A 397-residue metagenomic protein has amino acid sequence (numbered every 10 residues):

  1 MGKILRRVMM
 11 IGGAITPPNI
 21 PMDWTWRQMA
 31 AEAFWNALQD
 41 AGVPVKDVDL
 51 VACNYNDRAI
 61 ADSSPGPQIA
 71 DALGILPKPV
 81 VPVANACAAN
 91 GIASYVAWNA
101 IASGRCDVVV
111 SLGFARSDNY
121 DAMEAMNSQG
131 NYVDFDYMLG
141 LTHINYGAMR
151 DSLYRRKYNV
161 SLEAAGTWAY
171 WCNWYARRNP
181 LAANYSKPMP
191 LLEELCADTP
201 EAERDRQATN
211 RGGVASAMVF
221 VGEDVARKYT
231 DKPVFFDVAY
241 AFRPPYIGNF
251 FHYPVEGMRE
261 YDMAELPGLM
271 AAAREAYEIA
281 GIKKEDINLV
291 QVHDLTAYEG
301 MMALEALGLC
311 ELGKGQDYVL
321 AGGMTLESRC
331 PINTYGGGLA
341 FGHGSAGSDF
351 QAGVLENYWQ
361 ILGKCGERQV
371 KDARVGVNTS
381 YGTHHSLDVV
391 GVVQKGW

Functional and structural regions predicted by a protein language model:
M1-A88, V96, Y154-S161, A183-N184 (+6 more regions): Conserved active-site "lid/cap" helical segment
M1-R27, Y132-V133, T167, D198-P267 (+7 more regions): Condensing-enzyme catalytic core mediating Claisen C-C bond formation in acyl metabolism
G2-L5, Y55-Y146, S186-T209, F242 (+3 more regions): Conserved catalytic cysteine-centered active-site region of acyl-thioester-dependent Claisen-condensing enzymes
M10-I11, V45-N54, P79-N85, V109-F114 (+6 more regions): Beta-strand segments within the central parallel beta-sheet cores of soluble alpha/beta enzyme folds
D23-A30, F34, D62, G66 (+12 more regions): Generic structural signal for well-ordered, non-membrane alpha-helical segments in soluble metabolic enzymes
A59-Q68, Y246-H252, D294-D317, S345 (+1 more regions): Short glycine/threonine-rich loop-to-helix capping motif typified by GTGT followed within a few residues by an Asp-Pro
A84-A115, I144-L181, A217-V225, G342-C365: Active-site-proximal alpha-helical scaffold in enzymes
G257-Y318, R329-T334, Q351, L355 (+1 more regions): C-terminal catalytic subdomain
